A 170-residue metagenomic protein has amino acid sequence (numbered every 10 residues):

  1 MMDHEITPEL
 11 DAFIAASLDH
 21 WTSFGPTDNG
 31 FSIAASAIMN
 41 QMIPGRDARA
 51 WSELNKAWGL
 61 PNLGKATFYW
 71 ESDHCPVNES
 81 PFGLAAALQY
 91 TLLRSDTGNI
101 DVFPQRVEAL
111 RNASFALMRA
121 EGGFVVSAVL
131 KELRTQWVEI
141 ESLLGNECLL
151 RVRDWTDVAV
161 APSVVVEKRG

Functional and structural regions predicted by a protein language model:
M1-D101, A113, Q136: Active-site core of glycosidic bond-cleaving carbohydrate-active enzymes
E5-D28, I43-R49, E108-G170: Beta-rich accessory regions
C75, R106-E108: Acidic-and-aromatic substrate-binding clefts and catalytic sites of carbohydrate-active enzymes
